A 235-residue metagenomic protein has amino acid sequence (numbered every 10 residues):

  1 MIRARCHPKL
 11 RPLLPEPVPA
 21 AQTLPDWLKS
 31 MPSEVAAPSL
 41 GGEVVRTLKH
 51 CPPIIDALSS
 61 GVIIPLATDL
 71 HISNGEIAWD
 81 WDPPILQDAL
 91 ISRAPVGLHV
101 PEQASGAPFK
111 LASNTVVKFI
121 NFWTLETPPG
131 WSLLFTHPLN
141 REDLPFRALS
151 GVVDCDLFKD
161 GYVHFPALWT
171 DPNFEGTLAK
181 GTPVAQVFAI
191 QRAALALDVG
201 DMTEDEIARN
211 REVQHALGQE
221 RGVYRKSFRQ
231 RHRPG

Functional and structural regions predicted by a protein language model:
M1-D160, L168-G235: Non-catalytic terminal segments and appended small domains
